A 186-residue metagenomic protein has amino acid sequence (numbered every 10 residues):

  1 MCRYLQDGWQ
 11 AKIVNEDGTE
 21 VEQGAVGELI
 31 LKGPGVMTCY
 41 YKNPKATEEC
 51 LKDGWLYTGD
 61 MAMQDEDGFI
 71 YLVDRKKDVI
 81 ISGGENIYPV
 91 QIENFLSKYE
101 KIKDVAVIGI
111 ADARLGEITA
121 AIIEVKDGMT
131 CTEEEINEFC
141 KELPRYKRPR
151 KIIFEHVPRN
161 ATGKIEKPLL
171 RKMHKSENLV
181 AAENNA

Functional and structural regions predicted by a protein language model:
Y4-G8, T19-C50, E85-I87: Conserved ATP/PPi-binding loop(s) of AMP-dependent carboxylate-activating enzymes
Q6-G8, I102, P149: Core-facing hydrophobic residues within beta-strands of well-ordered domains
Q10-E16, E155-T162: Active-site and channel-lining beta-strand-loop segments that bind or position nucleotide-derived/phosphorylated
K12-I30, E66-D67, M129-E133, E166: Conserved beta-loop-beta connector loops within the AMP-binding
G33, T38-C39, E49, M61-K147 (+3 more regions): AMP-binding/adenylate-forming catalytic core of the ANL superfamily
H174-A186: Acidic/polar alpha-helix N-cap and adjacent early helical turns within long charge-rich amphipathic helices/linkers
